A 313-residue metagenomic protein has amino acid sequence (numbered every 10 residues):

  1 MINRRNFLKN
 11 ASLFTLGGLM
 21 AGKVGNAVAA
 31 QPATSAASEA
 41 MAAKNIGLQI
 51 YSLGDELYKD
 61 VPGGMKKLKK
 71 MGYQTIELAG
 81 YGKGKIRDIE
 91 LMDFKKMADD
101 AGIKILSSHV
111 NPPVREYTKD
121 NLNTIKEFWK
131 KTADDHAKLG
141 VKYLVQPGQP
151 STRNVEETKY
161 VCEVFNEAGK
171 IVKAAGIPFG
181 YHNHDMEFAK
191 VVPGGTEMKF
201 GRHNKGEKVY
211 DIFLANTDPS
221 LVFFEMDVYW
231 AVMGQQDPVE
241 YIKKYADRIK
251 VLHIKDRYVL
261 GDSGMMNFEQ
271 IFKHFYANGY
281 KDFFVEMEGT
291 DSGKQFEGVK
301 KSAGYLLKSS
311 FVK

Functional and structural regions predicted by a protein language model:
I2-G22, A29-G47, G54-K69, V209-M226 (+1 more regions): Histidine-acidic metal/acid-base catalytic patches
S12-L13, G17-L19, S38, R115-F223 (+1 more regions): Active-site acidic/histidine proton-transfer and metal-coordination neighborhood in alpha/beta enzyme cores
K44-Q49, I76-L78, I105-V110, L144-Q146 (+4 more regions): Hydrophobic faces of well-ordered beta-strands that scaffold small-molecule active sites in alpha/beta enzyme cores
L53-K59, A79-E90, P113-I125, P150-T158 (+4 more regions): Acidic-and-aromatic substrate-binding clefts and catalytic sites of carbohydrate-active enzymes
G64-A79, L139-G140: Catalytic domains of carbohydrate-active enzymes, especially glycoside hydrolases
I76-E77, D88-I89, K95-M97, L106-S108 (+4 more regions): Mature catalytic domains of secreted/periplasmic carbohydrate-active enzymes
I89-D93, L122-K130, T158-F165, G206-K208 (+3 more regions): Charged helix-capping and loop-helix junction motifs
K95-S108, A168-V172, N216: Alpha-helix-loop-beta-strand connector modules within alpha/beta enzyme cores
